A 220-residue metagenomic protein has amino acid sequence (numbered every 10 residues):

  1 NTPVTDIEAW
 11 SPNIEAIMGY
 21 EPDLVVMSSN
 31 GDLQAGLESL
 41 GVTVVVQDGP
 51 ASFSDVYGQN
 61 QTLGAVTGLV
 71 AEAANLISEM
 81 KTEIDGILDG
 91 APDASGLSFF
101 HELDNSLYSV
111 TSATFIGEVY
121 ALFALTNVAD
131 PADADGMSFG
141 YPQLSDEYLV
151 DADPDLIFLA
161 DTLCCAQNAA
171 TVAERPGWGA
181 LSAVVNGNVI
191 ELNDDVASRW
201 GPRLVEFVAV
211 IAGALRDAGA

Functional and structural regions predicted by a protein language model:
N1-Y20, L24-N30, L125-V128: A short, structured surface patch at a secondary-structure boundary
T2-P3, S39-V42, F123, V184-V185: Short, structured coil segments at secondary-structure junctions
T5-E15, A134-D146: Short helix-initiation/N-cap motifs at beta->coil->alpha
N13-M27, V42, S145-A160: Proline-aspartate-enriched helix->loop->beta-strand connector
L24-S28, V44-Q47, S98-E102, S109 (+3 more regions): Structural recognition of the beta-strand scaffold that forms the well-ordered cores of secreted hydrolase catalytic
Q47-L63, G96-V119, C165-N168: Extracytoplasmic ligand-binding site segments that recognize negatively charged/polar headgroups
D55-G68, A74, A152, L156-A220: Structured C-terminal subdomain patch of bacterial secreted/periplasmic proteins
E72-D130: Basic- and aromatic-lined ligand-binding clefts that recognize polyanionic substrates
